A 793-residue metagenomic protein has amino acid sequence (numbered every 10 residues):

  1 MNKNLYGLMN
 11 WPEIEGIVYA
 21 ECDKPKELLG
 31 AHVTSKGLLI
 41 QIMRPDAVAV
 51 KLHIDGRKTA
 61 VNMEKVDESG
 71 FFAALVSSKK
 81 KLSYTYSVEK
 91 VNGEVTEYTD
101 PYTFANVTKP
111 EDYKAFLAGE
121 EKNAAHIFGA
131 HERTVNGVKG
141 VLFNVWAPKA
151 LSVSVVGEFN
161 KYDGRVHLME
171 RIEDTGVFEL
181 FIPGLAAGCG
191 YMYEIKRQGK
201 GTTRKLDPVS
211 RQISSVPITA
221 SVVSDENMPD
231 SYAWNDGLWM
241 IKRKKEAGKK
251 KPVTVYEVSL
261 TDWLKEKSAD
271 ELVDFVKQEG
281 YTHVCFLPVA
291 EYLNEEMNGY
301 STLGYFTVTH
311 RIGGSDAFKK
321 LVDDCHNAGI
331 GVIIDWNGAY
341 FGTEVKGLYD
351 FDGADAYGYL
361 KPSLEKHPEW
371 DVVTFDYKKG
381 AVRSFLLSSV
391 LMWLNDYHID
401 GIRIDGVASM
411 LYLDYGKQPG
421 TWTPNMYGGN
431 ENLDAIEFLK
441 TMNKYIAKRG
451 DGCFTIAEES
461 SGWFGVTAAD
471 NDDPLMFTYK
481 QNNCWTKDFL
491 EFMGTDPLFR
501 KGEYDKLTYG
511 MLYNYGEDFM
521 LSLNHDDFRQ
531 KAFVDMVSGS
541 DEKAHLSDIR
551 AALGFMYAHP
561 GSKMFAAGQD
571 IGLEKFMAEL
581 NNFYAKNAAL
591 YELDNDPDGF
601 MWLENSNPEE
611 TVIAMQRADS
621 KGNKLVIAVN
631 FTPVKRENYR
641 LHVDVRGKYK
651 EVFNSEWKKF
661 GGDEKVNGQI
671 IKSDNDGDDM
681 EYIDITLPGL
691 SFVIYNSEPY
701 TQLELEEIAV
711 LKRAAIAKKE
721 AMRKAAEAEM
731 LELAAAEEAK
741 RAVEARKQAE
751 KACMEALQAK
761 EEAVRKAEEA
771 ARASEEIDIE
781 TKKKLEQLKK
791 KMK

Functional and structural regions predicted by a protein language model:
M1-L39, V66-A147, I172-E257, D663-I671: The feature marks proteins involved in alpha-glucan
E27, H32-D46, K139-L142, K149-L151 (+2 more regions): Carbohydrate-binding surface patches
I42, V145, Y193, V258 (+11 more regions): Conserved, mostly hydrophobic/aromatic
K80-Y84, A187-G190, V666-E707: C-terminal beta-strand-rich structural cap/linker in extracellular carbohydrate-active enzymes
Y113-A124, A130, T134, S214-S259 (+3 more regions): Glycine-rich phosphate/pyrophosphate-binding loop and adjacent beta-alpha nucleotide/cofactor-binding cores
S210-S215, S224-E431: Substrate-binding/active-site clefts of carbohydrate-active enzymes
P217-I218, H398-D400, Y415-G572, A585-E656 (+1 more regions): Conserved alpha/beta catalytic core and glycan-binding cleft of carbohydrate-active enzymes
V710-Q787: Long, low-complexity, compositionally biased polyampholytic IDRs enriched for Lys/Glu and Gln/Arg
